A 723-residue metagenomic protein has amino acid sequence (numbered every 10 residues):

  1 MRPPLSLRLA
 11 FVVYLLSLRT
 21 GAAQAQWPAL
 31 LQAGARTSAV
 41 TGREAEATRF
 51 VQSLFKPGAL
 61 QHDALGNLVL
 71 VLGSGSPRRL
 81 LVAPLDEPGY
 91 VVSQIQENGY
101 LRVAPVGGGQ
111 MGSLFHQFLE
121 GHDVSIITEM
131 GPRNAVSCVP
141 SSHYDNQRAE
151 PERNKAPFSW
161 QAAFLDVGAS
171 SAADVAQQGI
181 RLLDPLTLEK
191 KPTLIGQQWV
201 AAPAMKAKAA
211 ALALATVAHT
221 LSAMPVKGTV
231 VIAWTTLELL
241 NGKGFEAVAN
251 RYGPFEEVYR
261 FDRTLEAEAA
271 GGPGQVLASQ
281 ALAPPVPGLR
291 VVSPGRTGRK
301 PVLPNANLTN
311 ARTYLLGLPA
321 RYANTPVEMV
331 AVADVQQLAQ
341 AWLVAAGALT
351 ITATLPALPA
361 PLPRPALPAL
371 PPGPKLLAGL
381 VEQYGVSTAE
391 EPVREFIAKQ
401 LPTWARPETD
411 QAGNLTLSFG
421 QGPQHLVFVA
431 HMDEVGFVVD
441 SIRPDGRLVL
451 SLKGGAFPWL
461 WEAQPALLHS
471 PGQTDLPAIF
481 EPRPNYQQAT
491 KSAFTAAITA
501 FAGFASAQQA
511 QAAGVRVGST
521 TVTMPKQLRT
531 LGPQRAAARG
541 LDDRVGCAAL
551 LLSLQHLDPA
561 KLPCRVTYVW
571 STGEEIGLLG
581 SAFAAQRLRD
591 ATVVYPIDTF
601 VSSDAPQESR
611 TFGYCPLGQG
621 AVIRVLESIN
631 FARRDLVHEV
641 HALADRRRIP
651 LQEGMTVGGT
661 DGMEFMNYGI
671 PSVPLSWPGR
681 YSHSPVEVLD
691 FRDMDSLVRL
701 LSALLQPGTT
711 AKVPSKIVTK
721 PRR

Functional and structural regions predicted by a protein language model:
M1-R8: Positively charged n-region of N-terminal signal peptides that target proteins for export
R8-R19: Bacterial N-terminal signal peptides
A22-R723: N-terminal hydrophobic/helix-forming segments and targeting peptides
